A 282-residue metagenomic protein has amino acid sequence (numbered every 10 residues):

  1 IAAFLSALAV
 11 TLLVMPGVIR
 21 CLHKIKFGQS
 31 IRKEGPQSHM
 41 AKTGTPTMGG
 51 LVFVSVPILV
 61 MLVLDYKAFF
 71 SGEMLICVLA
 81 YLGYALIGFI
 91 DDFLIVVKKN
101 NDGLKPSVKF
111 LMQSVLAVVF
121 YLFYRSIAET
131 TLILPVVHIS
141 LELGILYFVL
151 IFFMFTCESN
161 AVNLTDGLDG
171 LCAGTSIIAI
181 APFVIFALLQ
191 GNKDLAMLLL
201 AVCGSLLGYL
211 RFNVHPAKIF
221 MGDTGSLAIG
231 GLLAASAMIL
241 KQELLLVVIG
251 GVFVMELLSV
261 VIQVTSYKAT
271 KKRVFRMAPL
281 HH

Functional and structural regions predicted by a protein language model:
I1-C21, F53-F89, F120-R125, G144-I151 (+1 more regions): Alpha-helical transmembrane segments
G17-K26, T130-I133: Interfacial/capping segments of alpha-helical transmembrane domains
C21-Q37, L94-N101, P279: Flexible loop linkers connecting adjacent transmembrane helices in multi-pass alpha-helical membrane transporters
R32-P46, K99-M112: Juxtamembrane helix-capping/reentrant segments at transmembrane boundaries
T43-T45, V136-L146: Short aromatic-rich membrane-water interface segments that cap or initiate transmembrane helices in multi-pass membrane
F69, V96-V97, I127-I139: Membrane-interface helix termini and inter-helical loops of multi-pass transporters
L104, A117-E129: Internal, non-catalytic "lid/hinge" segments that mediate substrate recognition, gating, inter-domain movement
